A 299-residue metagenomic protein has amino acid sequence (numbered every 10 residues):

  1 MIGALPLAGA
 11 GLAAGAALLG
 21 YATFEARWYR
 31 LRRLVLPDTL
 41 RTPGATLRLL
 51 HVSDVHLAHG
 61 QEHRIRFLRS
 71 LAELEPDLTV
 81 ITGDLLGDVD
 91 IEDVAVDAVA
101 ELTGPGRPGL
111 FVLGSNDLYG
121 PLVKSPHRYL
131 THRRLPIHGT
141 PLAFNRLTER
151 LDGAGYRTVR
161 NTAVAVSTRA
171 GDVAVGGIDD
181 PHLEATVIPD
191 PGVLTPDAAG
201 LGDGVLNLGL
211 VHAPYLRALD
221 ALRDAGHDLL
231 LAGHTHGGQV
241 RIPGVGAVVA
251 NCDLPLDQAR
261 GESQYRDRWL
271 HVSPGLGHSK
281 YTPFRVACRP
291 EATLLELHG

Functional and structural regions predicted by a protein language model:
A8-A98: N-terminal active-site segment of His-dependent metallophosphoesterases
P37-L50, Y156-R157, A163-V175, D203-L206 (+2 more regions): Beta-strand-turn-beta hairpins that frame and shape the catalytic cleft of phosphate-ester-processing enzymes
L49-I65, L86-D93, Y119-G139, E184-I188 (+2 more regions): Acidic/histidine-rich helix-loop elements that form or flank divalent-metal/phosphate-binding sites at the catalytic
H51-S53, L78-D84, P108-S115, V159-N161 (+3 more regions): Active-site neighborhood of phospho(di)ester-bond hydrolases with catalytic His/Asp-centered motifs
H63-S167: Core catalytic region of metal-dependent phosphoesterases/phosphodiesterases, especially metallo-beta-lactamase-like
L85-D88, S115-Y119, V164-V166, D180-L183 (+3 more regions): Solvent-exposed loop/turn segments at secondary-structure junctions within structured extracellular/periplasmic domains
K124-S125, Y129-Y156, T162, T168-V211 (+2 more regions): Binuclear metal-dependent hydrolase catalytic cores centered on His/Asp/Glu-rich metal-binding motifs
P214-T293: Conserved beta-sheet core of the metallophosphoesterase superfamily
